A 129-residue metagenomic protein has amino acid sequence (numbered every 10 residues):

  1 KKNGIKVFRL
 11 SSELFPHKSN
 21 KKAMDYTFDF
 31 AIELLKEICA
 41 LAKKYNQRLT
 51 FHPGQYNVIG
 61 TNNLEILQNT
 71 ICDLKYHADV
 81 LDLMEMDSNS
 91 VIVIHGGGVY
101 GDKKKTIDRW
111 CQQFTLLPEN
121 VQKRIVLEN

Functional and structural regions predicted by a protein language model:
K1-Y45: N-terminal pre-domain/capping segments
A31-N129: Active-site acidic/histidine proton-transfer and metal-coordination neighborhood in alpha/beta enzyme cores
